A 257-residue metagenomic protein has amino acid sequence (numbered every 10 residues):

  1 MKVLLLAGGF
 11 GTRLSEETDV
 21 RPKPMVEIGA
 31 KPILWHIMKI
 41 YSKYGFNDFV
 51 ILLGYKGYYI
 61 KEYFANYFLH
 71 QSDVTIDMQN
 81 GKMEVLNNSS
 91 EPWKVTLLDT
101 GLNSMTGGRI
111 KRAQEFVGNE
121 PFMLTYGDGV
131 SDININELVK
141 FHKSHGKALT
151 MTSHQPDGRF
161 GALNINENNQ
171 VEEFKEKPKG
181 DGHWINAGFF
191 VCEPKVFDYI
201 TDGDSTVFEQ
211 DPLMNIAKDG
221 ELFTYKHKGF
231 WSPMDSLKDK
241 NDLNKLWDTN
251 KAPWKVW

Functional and structural regions predicted by a protein language model:
M1-N66: N-terminal glycine-rich phosphate-binding loop and ensuing alpha1 helix
V3-L5, I51, L124, L149-T152 (+1 more regions): Structural beta-sheet core signal
M25, A162-I165, L213, T224: A structural signal for short hydrophobic beta-strand segments in well-ordered beta-sheet cores
H36, R109-R112, P212: Well-ordered alpha-helical segments embedded in enzymatic catalytic cores
I60-N166: Conserved beta-loop-beta/alpha segment of the NTase-like Rossmann-fold superfamily that binds/positions NTPs
P121-M123, V130, N134-K143, Q155-G158 (+1 more regions): Catalytic-core segments of class I nucleotidyltransferases/pyrophosphorylases that form NMP-activated intermediates
